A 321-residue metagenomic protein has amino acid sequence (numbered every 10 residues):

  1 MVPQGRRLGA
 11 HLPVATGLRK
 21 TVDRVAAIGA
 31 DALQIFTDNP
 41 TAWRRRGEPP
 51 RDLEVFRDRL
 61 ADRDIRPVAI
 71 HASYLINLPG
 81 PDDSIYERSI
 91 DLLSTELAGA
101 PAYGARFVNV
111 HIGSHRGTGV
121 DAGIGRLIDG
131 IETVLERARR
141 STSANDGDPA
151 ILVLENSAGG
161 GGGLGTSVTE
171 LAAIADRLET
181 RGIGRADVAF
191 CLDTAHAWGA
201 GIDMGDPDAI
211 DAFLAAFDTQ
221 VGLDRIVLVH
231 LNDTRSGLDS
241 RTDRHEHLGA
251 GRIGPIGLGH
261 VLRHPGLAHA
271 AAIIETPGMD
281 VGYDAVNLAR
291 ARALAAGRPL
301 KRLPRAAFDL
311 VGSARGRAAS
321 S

Functional and structural regions predicted by a protein language model:
M1-A72, I76, G80-L97, G297-S321: N-terminal pre-domain/capping segments
V2, D23-A30, E48-A69, S94-G104 (+4 more regions): Acidic (Asp/Glu)-rich catalytic clusters
H11-A15, F36-P40, S73-L75, G113-H115 (+4 more regions): Active-site beta-loop-alpha junctions enriched in small/polar residues
L18, L53, S89, L93 (+8 more regions): Aromatic/hydrophobic pocket-lining residues that form the small-molecule binding cavity in soluble enzyme cores
V25, H71, S89, A100 (+5 more regions): Conserved, mostly hydrophobic/aromatic
R46-P50, D82, Y86, G117-I124 (+5 more regions): Flexible, glycine- and charge-enriched loops at secondary-structure boundaries
L78-A189: Active-site acidic/histidine proton-transfer and metal-coordination neighborhood in alpha/beta enzyme cores
A172-S321: Histidine-acidic metal/acid-base catalytic patches
